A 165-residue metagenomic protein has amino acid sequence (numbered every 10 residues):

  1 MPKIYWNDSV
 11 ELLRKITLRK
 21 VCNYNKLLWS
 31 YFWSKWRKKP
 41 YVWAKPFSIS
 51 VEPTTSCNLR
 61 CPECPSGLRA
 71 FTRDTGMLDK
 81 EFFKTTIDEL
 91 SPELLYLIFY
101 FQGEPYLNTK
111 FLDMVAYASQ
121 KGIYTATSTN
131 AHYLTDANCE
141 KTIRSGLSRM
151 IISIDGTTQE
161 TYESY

Functional and structural regions predicted by a protein language model:
K3-M150, E160, S164-Y165: Conserved alpha-helical substructure of the radical SAM core
I152-I154: Conserved phosphate-donor/acceptor-positioning beta-strand/loop module used by diverse small-molecule
T157: Flexible loop/hinge segments that line or gate small-molecule binding clefts
